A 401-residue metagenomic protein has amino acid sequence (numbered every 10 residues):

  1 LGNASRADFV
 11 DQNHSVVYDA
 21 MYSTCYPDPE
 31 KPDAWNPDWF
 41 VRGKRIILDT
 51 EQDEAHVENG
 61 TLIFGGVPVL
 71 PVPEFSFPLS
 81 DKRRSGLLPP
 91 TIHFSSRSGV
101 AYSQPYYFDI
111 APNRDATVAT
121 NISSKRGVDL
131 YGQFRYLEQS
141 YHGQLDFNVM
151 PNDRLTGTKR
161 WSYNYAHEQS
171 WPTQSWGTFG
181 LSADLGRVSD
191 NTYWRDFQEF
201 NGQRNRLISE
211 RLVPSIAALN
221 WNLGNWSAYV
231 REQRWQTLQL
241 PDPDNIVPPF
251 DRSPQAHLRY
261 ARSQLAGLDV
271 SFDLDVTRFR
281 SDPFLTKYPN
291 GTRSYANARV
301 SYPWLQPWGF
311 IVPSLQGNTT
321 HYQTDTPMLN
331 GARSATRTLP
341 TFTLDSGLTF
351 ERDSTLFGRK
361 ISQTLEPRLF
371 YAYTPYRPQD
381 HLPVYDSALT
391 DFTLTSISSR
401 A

Functional and structural regions predicted by a protein language model:
L1-I216, T292-A296, M328: Structural signature for solvent-exposed beta-strand/loop edge elements and short helix-capping sites, enriched
V17, I47, G224-N225, Y229-V230 (+2 more regions): Outer-membrane beta-barrel translocator/pore domains, especially the C-terminal barrels of Gram-negative outer-membrane
M21-T24, I63-F64, I92-F94, I122-S124 (+9 more regions): Transmembrane beta-strands of outer-membrane beta-barrel pores
C25-Y26, P32, S96-G99, D153-T158 (+6 more regions): Hydrophobic transmembrane alpha-helix bundles
D49-L88, F179-A183, R234-G291: Carboxylate/His-rich catalytic cores and anion/metal-binding grooves
S80-G86, D109-N113, H142-N148, N191-N201 (+4 more regions): Flexible, solvent-exposed coil segments and beta strand-coil junctions, predominantly the extracellular/periplasmic
D115, G143, W176, G180 (+4 more regions): Intrinsically disordered or highly flexible coil/loop and linker segments, enriched in small and charged/polar residues
R206-I208, S215-N220, Y229-P249: Zinc-dependent metallopeptidase catalytic helix centered on the HExxH motif and its immediate flanking segment
